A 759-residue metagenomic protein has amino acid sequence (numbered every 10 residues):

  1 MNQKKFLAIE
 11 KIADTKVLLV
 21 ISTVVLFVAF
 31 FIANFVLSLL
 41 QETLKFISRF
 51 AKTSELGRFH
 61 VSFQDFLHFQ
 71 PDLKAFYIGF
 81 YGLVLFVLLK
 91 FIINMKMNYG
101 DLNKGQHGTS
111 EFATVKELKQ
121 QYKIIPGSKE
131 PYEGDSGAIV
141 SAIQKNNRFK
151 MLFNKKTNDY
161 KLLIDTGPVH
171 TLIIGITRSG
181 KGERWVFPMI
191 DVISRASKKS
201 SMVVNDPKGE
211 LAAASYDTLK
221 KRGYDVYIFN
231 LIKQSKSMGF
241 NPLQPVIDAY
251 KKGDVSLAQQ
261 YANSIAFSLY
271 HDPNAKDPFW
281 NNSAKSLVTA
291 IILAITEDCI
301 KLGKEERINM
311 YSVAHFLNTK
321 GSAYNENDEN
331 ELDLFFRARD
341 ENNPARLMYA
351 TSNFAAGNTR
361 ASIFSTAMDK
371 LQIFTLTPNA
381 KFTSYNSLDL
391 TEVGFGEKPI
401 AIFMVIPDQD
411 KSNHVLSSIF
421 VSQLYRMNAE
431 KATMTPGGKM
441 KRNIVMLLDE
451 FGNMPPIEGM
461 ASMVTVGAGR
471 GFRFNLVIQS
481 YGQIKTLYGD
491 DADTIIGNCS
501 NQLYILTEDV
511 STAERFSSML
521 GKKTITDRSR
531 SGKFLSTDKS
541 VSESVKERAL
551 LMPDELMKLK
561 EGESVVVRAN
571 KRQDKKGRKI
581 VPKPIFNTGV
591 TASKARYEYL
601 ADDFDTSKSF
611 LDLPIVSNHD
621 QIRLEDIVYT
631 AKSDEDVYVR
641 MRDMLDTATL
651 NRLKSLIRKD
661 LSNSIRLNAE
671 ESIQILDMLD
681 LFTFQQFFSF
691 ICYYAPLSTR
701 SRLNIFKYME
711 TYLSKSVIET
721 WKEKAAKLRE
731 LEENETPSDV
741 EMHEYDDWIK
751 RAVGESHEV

Functional and structural regions predicted by a protein language model:
M1-S179, E183-D191, A196-K198, S235 (+4 more regions): Basic- and hydrophobic-enriched, low-structure N-terminal and domain-boundary segments that flank ATP-binding catalytic
F69-P71, Y488-A492, R658, D680 (+1 more regions): Glycine-centered helix-coil hinge/cap
N158-F472, L487, E555-K560, R568-K576 (+7 more regions): P-loop NTPase motor domains
T218-R222, P242-I247, D490-T494, S518-K523 (+1 more regions): Short secondary-structure boundary/capping segments
T366, S531, S536-E670, K715 (+1 more regions): Conserved P-loop NTPase motor module
V464-V565, I749: Conserved ATP-driven motor cores of ASCE-family P-loop NTPases powering translocation/secretion/packaging/pilus
I675-L679: Tandem-repeat/low-complexity and Cys-motif detector
F687-E735: Short, cationic/aromatic linear interface patches that serve as DNA/RNA-contacting surfaces or protein-partner docking
